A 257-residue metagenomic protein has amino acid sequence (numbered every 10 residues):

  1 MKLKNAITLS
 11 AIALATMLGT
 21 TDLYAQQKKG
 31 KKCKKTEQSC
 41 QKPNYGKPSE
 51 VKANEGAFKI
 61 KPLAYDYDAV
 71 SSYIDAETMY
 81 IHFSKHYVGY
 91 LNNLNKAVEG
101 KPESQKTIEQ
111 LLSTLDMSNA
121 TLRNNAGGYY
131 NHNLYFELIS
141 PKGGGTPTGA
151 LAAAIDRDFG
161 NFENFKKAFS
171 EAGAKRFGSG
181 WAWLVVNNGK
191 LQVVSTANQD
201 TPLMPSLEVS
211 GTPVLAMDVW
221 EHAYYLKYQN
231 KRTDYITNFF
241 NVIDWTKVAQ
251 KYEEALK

Functional and structural regions predicted by a protein language model:
M1-S10: Bacterial N-terminal signal peptides that target proteins for export
L9-G19: Bacterial N-terminal signal peptides
T21-E55: Sec-dependent signal peptide cleavage junction
N54-N92: Mature N-terminal segment immediately following signal peptide/propeptide cleavage in secreted/periplasmic
S72-V88, E109-Y130, E208-V214, D218: Alpha-helical scaffold segments that form or flank carboxylate-/histidine-based iron centers
K96-Q105, S113-S195: All-alpha RGS (Regulator of G-protein Signaling) helical domain and cognate RGS-like helical scaffolds
G173-A174, S179-Q229, T237-V242: An amphipathic alpha-helical core segment
N230-K257: N-terminal targeting pre-sequences for secretion and organelle import
